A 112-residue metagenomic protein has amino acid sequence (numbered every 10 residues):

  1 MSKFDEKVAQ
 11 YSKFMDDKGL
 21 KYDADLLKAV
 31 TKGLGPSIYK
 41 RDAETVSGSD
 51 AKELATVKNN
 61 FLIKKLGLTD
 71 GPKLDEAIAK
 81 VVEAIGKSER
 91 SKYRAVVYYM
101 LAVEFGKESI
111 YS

Functional and structural regions predicted by a protein language model:
S2-A55, S109: Core of compact, soluble alpha-helical bundle domains
S2-K3, K52-L74: An acidic intrinsically disordered interaction segment
K7-G19, D70-S88: Short amphipathic alpha-helical segments and their helix-coil junctions
D17, K40, E44, I63-K64 (+1 more regions): General structural signal for alpha-helix termini and helix-helix connectors
L26, V30, E53, K73 (+2 more regions): Residue-level detector of well-ordered alpha-helical segments, enriched for hydrophobic/aromatic packing positions
G33-P36, N60, Y99-V103: Short, residue-level hotspots on alpha-helical faces of the histone-fold and other alpha-helical interaction modules
E76, K80-S112: Short, compact, well-ordered microdomains
